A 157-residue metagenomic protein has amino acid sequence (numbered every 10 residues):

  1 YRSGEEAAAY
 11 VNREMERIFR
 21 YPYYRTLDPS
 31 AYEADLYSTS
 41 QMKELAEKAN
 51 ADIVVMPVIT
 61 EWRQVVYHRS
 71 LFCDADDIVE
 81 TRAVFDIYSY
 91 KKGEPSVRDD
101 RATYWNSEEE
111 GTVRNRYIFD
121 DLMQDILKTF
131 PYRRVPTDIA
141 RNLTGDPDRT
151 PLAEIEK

Functional and structural regions predicted by a protein language model:
Y1-E5, S30-E33, E108-V113: Second-shell loop/turn segments in exported
Y1-Y23, R116: An acidic helix/loop motif centered on a single conserved Asp/Glu that marks catalytic or ligand-interacting sites
A8, N12, E16, T39-K43 (+2 more regions): Extracytoplasmic/secreted envelope proteins and their assembly/folding machinery, especially bacterial periplasmic
E16-Y37, G145-D146: Short beta-strand->alpha-helix linker/helix-N-cap micro-motif that forms a surface specificity/interaction loop
Y37-G93: Surface-exposed short loop/turn segments
K48, Q64, E80-K157: C-terminal/domain-edge helix-coil "capping" segments
